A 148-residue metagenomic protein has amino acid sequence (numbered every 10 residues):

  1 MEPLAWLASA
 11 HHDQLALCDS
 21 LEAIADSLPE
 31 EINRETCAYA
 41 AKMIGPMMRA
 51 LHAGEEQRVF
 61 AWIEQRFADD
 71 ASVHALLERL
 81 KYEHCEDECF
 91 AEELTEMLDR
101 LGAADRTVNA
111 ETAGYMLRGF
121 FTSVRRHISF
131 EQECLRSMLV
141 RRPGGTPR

Functional and structural regions predicted by a protein language model:
M1-R148: Small-residue-biased structural context
